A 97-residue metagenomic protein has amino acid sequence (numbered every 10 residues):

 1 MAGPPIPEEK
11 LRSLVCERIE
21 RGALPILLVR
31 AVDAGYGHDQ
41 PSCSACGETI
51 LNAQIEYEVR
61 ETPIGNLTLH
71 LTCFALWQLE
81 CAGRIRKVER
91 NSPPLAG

Functional and structural regions predicted by a protein language model:
M1, N91-G97: Short intrinsically disordered terminal tails
E8-V29: Short, charged low-complexity linear segments at domain edges
I26-P41: Short, flexible, mixed-charge glycine/proline-rich loop motifs that serve as phosphate/nucleic-acid-contacting
I26-R30, R60-E61, L76-C81: Non-catalytic localization and substrate-recognition regions of ubiquitin/SUMO ligases
C43-G47: Short cysteine-rich clusters marking metal-coordination/redox-active sites
N52-E56, L79: Short, non-ligating residues that shape and space the ligands of small metal-coordination modules and catalytic
I55-T62, R84-R86: Short cysteine/histidine-rich zinc-coordinating motifs and their immediately flanking basic loops
L67-N91: Short metal-binding segments enriched for Cys and/or His
